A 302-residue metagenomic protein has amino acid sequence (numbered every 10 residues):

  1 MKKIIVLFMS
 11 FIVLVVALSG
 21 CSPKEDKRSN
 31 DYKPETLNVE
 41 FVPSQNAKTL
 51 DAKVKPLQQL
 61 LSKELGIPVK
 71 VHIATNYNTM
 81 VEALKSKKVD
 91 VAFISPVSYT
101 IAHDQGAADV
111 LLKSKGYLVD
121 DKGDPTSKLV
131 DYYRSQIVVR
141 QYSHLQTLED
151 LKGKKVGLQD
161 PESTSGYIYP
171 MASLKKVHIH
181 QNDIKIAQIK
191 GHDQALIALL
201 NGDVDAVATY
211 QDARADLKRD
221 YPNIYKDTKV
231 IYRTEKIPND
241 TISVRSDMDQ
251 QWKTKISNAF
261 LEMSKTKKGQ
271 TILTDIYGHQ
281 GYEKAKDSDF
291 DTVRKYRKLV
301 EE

Functional and structural regions predicted by a protein language model:
V16-G20: C-terminal motif of bacterial Sec signal peptides marking the signal peptidase cleavage site
S22-K24: Bacterial signal peptide processing site
R28-T100, Q105: Extracytoplasmic small-molecule ligand-binding "clamshell" domains of the periplasmic binding protein/Venus flytrap
D31-L65, V244, M248-E302: An extracytoplasmic/periplasmic, membrane-proximal ligand-sensing/linker region
P34, E40-K63, A74, D131-L196: Bilobed "Venus flytrap"/periplasmic-binding protein-like clamshell domains and structurally analogous long
E82-D150: Acidic, polar ligand-binding/catalytic clefts
F93-A107, K175-K176, L200-N201, D205-Y225: A ligand-binding cleft/hinge motif common to bilobed small-molecule-binding domains
A108-V130, K185, K218-K236: Short beta-strand->loop
